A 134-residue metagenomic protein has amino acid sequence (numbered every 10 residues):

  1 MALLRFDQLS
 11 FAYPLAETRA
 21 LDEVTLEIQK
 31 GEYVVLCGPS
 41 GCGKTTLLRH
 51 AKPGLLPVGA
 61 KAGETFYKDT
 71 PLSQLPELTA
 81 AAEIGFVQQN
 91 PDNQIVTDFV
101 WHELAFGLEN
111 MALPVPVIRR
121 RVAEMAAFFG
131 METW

Functional and structural regions predicted by a protein language model:
M1-F6, F11-E23, G54-V58, Q74-P76 (+1 more regions): A short, flexible loop at the N-terminus of ABC-type nucleotide-binding domains that lies
Y13, I28-K30, T79: Conserved hydrophobic segment flanking the Walker A/P-loop of ABC-type ATPase nucleotide-binding domains
P14-L15, P53, L104-V117, F128: ABC-type ATPase nucleotide-binding domains, specifically the catalytic core motifs of the NBD
V34, T45-V58: Short, conserved post-Walker A segment of ABC-type ATPase nucleotide-binding domains
C37-P39: The feature captures the beta-strand-to-loop junction immediately N-terminal to the Walker
L56-G59, T70-G85, N110: ABC ATPase NBD coupling module
G85, D92, D98-E109, R119 (+1 more regions): Short helical segment in ABC ATPase nucleotide-binding domains corresponding to the A-loop/adjacent helical element
P116-W134: Conserved ABC ATPase "signature" region
